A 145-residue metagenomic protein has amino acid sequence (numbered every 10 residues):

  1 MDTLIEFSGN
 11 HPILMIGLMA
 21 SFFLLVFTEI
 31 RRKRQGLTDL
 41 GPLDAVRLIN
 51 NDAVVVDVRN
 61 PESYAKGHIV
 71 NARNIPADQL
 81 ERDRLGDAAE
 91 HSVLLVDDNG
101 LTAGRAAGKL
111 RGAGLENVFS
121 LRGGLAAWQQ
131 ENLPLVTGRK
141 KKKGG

Functional and structural regions predicted by a protein language model:
M1-D39, L48-N51, P61-S92, D98-G145: Rhodanese-like catalytic fold shared by cysteine-dependent sulfurtransferases and DSP/PTP-type phosphatases
L43-D44: Cytosolic, membrane-interface loops and tails of multi-pass inner-membrane proteins
V55-D57: Structural scaffold elements adjacent to functional motifs in cytosolic proteins
